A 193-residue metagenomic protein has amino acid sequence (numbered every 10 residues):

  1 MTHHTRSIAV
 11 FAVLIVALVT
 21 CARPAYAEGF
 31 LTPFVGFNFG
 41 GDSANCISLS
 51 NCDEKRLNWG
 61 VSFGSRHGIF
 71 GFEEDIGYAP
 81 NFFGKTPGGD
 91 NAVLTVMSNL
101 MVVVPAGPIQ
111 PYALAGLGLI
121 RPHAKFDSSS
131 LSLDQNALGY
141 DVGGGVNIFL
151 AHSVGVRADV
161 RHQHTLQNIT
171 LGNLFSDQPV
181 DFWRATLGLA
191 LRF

Functional and structural regions predicted by a protein language model:
M1-E28: Cleavable N-terminal export/targeting peptides
Y26-G41, A113, F182, T186: Transmembrane beta-strand segments of Gram-negative outer membrane beta-barrel proteins
F30-F34, G71-E73, Y112-L114, G155-R157: Residue-level detector of the transmembrane beta-barrel scaffold of outer-membrane proteins
V35, I76-Y78, V160-H162: A mature extracytoplasmic/lumenal domain signature
N38-N45, A79-K85, L119-D127, H164-G172: Sequence/structural signature of outer-membrane beta-barrel proteins
N38-W59, Q135-N136: Surface-exposed strand-loop-strand hairpins of Gram-negative outer-membrane beta-barrel proteins
S62-L131, Q135-Y140, I148-L150, V180-F193: Gram-negative (and chloroplast) outer-membrane scaffold detector with strong preference for beta-barrel transmembrane
A151-F193: Predominantly the C-terminal beta-signal and adjacent terminal strand-loop region of outer-membrane beta-barrel
